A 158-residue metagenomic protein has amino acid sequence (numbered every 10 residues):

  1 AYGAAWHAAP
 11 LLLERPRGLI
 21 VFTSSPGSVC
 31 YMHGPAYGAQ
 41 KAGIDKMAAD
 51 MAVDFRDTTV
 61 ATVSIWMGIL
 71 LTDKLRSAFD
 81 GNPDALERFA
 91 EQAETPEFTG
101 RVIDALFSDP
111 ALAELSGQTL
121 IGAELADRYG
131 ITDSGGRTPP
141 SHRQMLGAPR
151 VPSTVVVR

Functional and structural regions predicted by a protein language model:
A1, Q40-A48, T62, T99: Conserved catalytic Lys-bearing alpha helix of Rossmann-like short-chain dehydrogenase/reductases
A1-E14, A52-V53: Amphipathic alpha-helical dimer-interface segment in Rossmann-like NAD(P)H-dependent oxidoreductases
A5, G18-S25, A61-W66, S116: Structural signature of the Rossmann-like NAD(P)-dependent dehydrogenase/reductase core
L12, F55, L106, P110: Hydrophobic pocket-lining residues that define ligand/cofactor binding sites across diverse proteins
L12-P16, E114-L115: A short, flexible helix-to-loop-to-beta junction within the catalytic ATP-binding CA
L13, L19-D57, G68-L70, D80: Catalytic loop of short-chain dehydrogenase/reductase
S64-I65, D84-R158: C-terminal helical subdomain
G68-L71, L75, L125: Conserved sequence/active-site signature of Rossmann-fold short-chain dehydrogenase/reductase
